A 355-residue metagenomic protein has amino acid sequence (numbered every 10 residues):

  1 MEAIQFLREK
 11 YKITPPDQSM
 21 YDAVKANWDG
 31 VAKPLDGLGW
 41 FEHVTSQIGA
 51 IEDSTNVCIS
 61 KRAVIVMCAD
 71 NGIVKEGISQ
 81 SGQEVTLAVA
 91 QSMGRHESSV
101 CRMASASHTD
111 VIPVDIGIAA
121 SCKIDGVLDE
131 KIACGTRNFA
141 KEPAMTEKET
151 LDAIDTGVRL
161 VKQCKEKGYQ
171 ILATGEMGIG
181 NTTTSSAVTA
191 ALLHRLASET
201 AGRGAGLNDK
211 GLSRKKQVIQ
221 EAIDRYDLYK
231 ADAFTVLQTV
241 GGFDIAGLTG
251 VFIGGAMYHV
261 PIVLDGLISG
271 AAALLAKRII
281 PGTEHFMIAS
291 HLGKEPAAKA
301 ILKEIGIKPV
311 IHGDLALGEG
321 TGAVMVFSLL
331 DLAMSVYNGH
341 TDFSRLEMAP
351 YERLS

Functional and structural regions predicted by a protein language model:
E2-S355: N-terminal loops that bind phosphate or other acidic moieties and the adjacent beta-alpha structural core
